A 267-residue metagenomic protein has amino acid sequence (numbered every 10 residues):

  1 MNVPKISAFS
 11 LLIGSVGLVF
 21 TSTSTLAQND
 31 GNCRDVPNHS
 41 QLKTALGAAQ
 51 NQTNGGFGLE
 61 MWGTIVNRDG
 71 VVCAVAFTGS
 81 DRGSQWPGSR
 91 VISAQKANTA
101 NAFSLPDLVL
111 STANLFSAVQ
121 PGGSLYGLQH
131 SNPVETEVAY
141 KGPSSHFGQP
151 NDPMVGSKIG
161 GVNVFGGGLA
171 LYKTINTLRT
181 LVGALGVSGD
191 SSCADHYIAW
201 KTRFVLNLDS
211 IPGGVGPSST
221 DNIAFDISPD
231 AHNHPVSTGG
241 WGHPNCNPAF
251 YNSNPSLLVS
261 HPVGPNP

Functional and structural regions predicted by a protein language model:
M1-L11: Bacterial N-terminal signal peptides that target proteins for export
V3, S15, Q149-P150: Short beta-strand/loop turn elements enriched in aromatics
S10-T21: Bacterial N-terminal signal peptides
T21-A27: Signal peptide processing junction and immediate N-terminal pro/mature segment of secreted/exported proteins
Q28-P267: Flexible, solvent-exposed loop/hinge segments and secondary-structure transition points
